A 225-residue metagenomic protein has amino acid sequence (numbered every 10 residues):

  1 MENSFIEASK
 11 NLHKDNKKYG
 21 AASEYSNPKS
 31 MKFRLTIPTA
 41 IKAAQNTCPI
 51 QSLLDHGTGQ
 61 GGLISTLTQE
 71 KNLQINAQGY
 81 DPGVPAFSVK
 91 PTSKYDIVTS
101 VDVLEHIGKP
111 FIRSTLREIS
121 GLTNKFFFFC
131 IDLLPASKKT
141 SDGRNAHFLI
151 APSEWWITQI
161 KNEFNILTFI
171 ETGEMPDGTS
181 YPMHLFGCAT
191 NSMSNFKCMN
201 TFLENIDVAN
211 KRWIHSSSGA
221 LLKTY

Functional and structural regions predicted by a protein language model:
M1-I97, R113-R117, L122, L133 (+4 more regions): Conserved N-terminal segment of class I S-adenosyl-L-methionine
I97-V103: A short beta-strand submotif of the Rossmann-like class I SAM-dependent methyltransferase core that lines
H106-I107, F111: A short His-aromatic
T123-F127: Short glycine-dipeptide loop
C130: Alpha/beta-hydrolase-fold catalytic nucleophile elbow
K138-D142: Short acidic, glycine/proline-rich loop/turn micro-motifs
